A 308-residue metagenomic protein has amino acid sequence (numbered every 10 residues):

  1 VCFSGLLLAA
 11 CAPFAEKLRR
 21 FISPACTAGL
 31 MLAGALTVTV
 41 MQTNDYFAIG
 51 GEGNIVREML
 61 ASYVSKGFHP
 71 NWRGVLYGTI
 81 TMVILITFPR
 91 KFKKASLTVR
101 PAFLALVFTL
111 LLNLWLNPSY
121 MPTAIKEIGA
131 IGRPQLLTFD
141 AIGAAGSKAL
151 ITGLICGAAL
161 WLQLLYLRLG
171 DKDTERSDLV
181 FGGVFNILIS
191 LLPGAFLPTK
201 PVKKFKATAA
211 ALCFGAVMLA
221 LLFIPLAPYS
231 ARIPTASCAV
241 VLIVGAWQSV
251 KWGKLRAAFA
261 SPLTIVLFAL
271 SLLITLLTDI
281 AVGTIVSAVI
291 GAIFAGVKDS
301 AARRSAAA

Functional and structural regions predicted by a protein language model:
V1-L111, W115, C213-A307: Membrane-embedded alpha-helical modules
M31-T39, A130-G143, I155-L164, C238-K251: Hydrophobic transmembrane alpha-helices of secondary-active transporters and Na+-translocating membrane complexes
F47-M59, Y120-Q135: Peri-membrane helix termini and adjoining interfacial loops of integral membrane proteins
T79-F92, A124, G157-D171: Juxtamembrane interface elements at the cytosolic ends of transmembrane helices in multi-pass membrane proteins
A102-M121, G157, I187, L191: Selective recognition of specific alpha-helical transmembrane segments in multi-pass small-molecule
P134-L150, G296-A308: Non-transmembrane accessory domains of multi-pass membrane transporters/channels
A141-A210: Membrane-embedded helical hairpins/re-entrant loop segments and their flanking transmembrane helices within multi-pass
G183-L188, L255, A307-A308: Cytosolic juxtamembrane regulatory segments of multi-pass membrane proteins
